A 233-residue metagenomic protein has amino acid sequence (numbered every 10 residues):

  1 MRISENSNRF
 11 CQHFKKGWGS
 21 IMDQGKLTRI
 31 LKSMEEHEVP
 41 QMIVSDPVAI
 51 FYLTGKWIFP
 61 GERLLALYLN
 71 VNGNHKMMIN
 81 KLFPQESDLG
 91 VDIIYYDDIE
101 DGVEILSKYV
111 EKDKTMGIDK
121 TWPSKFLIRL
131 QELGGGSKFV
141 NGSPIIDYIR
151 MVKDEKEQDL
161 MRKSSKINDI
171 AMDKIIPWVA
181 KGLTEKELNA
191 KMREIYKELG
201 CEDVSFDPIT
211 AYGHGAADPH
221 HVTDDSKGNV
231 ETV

Functional and structural regions predicted by a protein language model:
R9-I21: Short, Lys/Arg-enriched N-terminal segments with co-localized hydrophobic residues within the first ~10-30 amino acids
I21-K108: N-terminal accessory/capping or targeting/presequence segment of soluble
Q24-T28, D101-V204, G215: Flexible, acidic/His-enriched mid-domain "rim/lid" segments that flank
E35-E36, F59-P60, L69, K108-V110 (+3 more regions): Solvent-exposed alpha-helices and their adjacent loops that cap or buttress functional pockets in soluble metabolic
P40, K114, E231: Conserved acidic residues
I50-P60, I145-I146, L183-V233: Short catalytic-site patches enriched in acidic/histidine residues that coordinate or position cofactors/metals
